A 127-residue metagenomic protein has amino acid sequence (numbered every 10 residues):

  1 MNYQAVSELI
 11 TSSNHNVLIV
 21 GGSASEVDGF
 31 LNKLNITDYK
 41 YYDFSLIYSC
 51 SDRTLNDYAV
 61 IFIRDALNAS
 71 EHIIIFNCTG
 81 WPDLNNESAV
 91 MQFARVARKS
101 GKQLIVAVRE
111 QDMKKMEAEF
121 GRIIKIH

Functional and structural regions predicted by a protein language model:
M1-I36: Glycine-rich P-loop/Walker A and Walker A-like loops and their local beta1-loop-alpha1 context in P-loop NTPases
M1-N2, N56-I61, N86-Q92: Well-ordered, non-membrane alpha-helical segments in soluble/globular domains
N14-L18, H72, Q103-I105: Residue-level preference for the first positions of well-ordered beta-strands
L18, I36-D43, I123-K125: Conserved beta-strand scaffold positions in the cores of enzyme catalytic domains, especially in NTP/NDP-utilizing
S23-E26, L46-R53, C78-N85, Q111-M113: Short acidic, S/G/P-rich loop/turn micro-motifs used as interaction or catalytic elements
F44-A66: Short glycine-rich substrate-engagement loop in P-loop NTPases that contacts/grips substrate
I63-N86: Conserved P-loop NTPase "ATPase switch" module shared by AAA+ and STAND
T79-H127: Replace "adjacent to P-loop NTPase cores in ATP/GTP-dependent enzymes" with "adjacent to NTP-binding cores
